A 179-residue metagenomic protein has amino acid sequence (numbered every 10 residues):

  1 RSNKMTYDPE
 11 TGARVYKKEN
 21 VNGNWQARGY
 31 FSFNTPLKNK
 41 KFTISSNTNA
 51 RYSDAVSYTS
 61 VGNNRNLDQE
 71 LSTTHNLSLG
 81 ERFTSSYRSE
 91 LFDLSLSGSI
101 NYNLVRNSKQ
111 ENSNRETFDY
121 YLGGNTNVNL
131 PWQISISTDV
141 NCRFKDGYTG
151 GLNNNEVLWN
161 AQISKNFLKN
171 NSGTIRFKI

Functional and structural regions predicted by a protein language model:
R1-I179: Exposed, low-structure sequence patches enriched in small/polar residues
